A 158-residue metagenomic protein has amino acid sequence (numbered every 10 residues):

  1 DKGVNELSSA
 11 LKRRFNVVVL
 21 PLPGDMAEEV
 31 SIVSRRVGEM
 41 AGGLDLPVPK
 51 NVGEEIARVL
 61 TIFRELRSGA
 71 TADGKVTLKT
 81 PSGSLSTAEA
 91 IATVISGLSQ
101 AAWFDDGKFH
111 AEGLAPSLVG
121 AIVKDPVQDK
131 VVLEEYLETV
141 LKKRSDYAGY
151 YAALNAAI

Functional and structural regions predicted by a protein language model:
D1-L46, S99-W103: Canonical AAA+ ATPase core
D1-S8, G74-S82: Conserved Walker
S31-V33, A72-V76: Short acidic (Asp/Glu) and glycine-rich catalytic loops that position anionic groups and cofactors
I32, R58-I62, S96-G97: Amphipathic alpha-helical segments that form well-ordered structural scaffolds and often line/cohere around active
G42-I56: Short, surface-exposed acidic
K50, A57-R64, T77-E89: A short helix-loop-helix "switch/interaction" segment in the helical subdomain of ASCE P-loop NTPases
E65-A72, T87, I91-A111, G120-V127: AAA+ ATPase "lid" subdomain C-terminal helix
A102-I158: C-terminal engagement/docking regions of AAA+ P-loop ATPases
